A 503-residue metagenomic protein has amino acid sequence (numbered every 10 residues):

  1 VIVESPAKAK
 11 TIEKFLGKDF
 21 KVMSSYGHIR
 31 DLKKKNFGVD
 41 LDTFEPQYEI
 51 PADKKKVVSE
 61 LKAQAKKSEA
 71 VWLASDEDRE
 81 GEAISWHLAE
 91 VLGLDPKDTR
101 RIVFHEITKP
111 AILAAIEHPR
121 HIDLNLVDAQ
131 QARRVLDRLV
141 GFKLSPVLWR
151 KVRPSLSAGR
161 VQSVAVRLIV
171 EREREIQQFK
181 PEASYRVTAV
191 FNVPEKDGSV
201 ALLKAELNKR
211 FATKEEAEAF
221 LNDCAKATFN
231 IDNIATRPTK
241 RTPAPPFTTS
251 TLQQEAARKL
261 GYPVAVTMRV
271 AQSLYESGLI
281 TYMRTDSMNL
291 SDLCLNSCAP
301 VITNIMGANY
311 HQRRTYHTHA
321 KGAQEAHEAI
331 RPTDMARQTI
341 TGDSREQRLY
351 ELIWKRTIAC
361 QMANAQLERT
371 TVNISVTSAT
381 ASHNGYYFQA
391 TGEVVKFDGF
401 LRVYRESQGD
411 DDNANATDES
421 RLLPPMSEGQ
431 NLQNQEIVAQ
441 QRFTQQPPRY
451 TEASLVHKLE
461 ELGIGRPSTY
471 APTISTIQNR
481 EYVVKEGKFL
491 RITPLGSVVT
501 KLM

Functional and structural regions predicted by a protein language model:
V1-Q131: Intrinsically disordered, low-complexity regulatory segments
I2-E4, M23-S25, A74-D76, V190 (+11 more regions): Generic beta-strand/beta-sheet core signal
P6-A9, Y26-L32, E77-G81, H105-P110 (+7 more regions): Conserved nucleotide-binding/hydrolysis micro-motifs of P-loop NTPases
T11-F15, E60, A83-V91, A111-H118 (+9 more regions): Alpha-helical scaffold elements adjacent to nucleotide-binding pockets in ATP/GTP-utilizing enzyme cores
K21, L32-I50, L156-Q272, G307-Q312 (+1 more regions): Long, highly charged, low-complexity internal segments
A132-L144, V161, A189-V193, T239-T251 (+6 more regions): Core structural elements
S273-Y275, N289-N296, N364-A379, T473-N479: Beta-rich nucleic-acid/ligand-interaction surfaces
R284-I305, P472-M503: Accessory beta->alpha helical hairpin/"wing" motif in late/C-terminal subdomains of nucleic-acid enzymes
